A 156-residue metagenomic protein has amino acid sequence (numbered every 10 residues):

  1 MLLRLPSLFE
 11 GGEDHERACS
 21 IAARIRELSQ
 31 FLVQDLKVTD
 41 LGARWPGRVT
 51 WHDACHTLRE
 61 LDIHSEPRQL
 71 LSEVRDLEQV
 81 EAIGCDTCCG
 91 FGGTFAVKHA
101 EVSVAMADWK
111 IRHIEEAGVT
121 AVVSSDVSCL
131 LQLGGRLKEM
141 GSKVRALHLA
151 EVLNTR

Functional and structural regions predicted by a protein language model:
M1-R156: Iron-sulfur cluster-binding electron-transfer modules in prokaryotic oxidoreductases
